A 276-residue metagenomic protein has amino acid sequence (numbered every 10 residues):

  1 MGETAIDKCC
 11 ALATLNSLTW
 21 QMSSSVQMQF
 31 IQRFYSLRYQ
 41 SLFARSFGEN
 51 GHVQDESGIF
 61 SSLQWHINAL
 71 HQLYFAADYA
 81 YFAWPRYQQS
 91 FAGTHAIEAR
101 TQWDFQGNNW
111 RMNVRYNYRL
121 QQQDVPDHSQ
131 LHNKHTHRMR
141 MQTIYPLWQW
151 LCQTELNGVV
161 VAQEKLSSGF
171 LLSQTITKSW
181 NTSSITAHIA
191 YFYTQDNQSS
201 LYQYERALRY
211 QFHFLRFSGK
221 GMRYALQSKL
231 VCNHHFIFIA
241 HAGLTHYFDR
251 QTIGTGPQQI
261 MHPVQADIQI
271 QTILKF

Functional and structural regions predicted by a protein language model:
M1-F276: Exposed, low-structure sequence patches enriched in small/polar residues
